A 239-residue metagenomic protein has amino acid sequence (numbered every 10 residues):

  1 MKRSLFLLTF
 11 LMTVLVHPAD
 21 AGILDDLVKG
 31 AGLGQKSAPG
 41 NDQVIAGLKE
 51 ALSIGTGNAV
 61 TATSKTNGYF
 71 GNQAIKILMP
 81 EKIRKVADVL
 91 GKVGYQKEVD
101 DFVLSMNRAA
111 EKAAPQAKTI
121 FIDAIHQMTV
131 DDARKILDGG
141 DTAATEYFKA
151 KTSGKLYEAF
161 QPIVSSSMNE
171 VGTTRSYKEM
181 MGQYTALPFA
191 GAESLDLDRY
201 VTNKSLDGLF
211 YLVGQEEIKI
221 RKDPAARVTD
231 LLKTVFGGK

Functional and structural regions predicted by a protein language model:
K2-L8: Sec-dependent signal peptide recognition, specifically the positively charged N-region followed immediately by
L8-L15: Bacterial N-terminal signal peptides
V16-A21: Sec/Tat signal peptide C-region and signal peptidase I cleavage site
I23-S105: N-terminal Sec/ER secretory leader and immediately downstream segment of secreted/extracellular precursors
D26-G34, S205-K239: A cross-kingdom marker for long, charged
A59, T129, P224: Residue-level signature of catalytic and energy-coupling elements of molecular machines, predominantly ATP/GTP-dependent
Y95-S167: Mid-length scaffold segments of soluble, non-membrane domains
I163-K204: An amphipathic alpha-helical core segment
